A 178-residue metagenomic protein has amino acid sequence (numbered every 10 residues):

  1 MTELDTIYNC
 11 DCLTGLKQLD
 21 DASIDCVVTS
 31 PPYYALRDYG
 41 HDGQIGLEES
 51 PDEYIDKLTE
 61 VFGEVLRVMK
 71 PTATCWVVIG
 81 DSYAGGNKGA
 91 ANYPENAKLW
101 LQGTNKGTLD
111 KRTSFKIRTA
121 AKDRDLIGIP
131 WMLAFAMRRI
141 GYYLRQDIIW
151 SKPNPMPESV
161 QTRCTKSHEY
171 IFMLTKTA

Functional and structural regions predicted by a protein language model:
M1-A178: Core catalytic lobe of class I
